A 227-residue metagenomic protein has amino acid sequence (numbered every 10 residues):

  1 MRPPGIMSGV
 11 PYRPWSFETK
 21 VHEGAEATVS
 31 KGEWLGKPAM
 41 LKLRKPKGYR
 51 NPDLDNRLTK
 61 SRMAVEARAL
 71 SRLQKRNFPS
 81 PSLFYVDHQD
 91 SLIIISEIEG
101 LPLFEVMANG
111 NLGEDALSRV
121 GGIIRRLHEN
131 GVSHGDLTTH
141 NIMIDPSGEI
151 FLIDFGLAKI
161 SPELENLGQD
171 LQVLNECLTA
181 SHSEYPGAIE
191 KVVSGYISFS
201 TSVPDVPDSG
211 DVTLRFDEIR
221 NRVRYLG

Functional and structural regions predicted by a protein language model:
M1-T19, I219-L226: Juxta-kinase regulatory segment immediately upstream of eukaryotic protein kinase catalytic domains
F17-A64: ATP-binding glycine-rich loop module of kinase domains
T59-M63, Q74, F78-V120: Conserved structural core of kinase catalytic domains
L73, I123-L127: Conserved hydrophobic alpha-helix
E129-T139: Catalytic-loop of the protein kinase fold
N141-L152: Conserved protein kinase catalytic/activation segment
F151-G227: C-lobe/activation-segment region of protein kinase-like
